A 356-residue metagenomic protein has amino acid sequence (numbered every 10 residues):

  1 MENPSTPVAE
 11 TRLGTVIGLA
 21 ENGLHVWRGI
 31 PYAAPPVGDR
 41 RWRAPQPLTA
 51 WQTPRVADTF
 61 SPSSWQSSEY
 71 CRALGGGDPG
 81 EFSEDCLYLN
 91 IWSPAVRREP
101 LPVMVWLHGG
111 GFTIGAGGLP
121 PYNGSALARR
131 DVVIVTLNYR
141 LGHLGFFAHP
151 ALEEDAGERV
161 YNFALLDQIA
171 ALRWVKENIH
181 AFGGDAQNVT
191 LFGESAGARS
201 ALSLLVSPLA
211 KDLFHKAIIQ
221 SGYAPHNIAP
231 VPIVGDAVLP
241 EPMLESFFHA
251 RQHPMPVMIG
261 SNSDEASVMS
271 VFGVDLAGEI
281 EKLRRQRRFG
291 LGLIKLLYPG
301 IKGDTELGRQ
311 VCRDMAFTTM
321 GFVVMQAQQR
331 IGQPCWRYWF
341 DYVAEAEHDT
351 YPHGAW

Functional and structural regions predicted by a protein language model:
M1-N162: Non-catalytic accessory segments of hydrolases
C86, G157-A181: Alpha/beta-hydrolase active-site loop
P102, F182-E194: Alpha/beta-hydrolase fold nucleophile elbow
G109-G110, F163-D167, S195-A198: Active-site loop->helix "elbow" adjoining a glycine-rich segment at hydrolase catalytic centers
G193-A196, P208, S221: Catalytic nucleophile serine of serine hydrolases, specifically the conserved "nucleophile elbow" pentapeptide
A198-A210: Short glycine-enriched nucleophile-adjacent loop and the immediately C-terminal alpha-helix near the catalytic center
K211-Y223: A conserved short beta-strand
A224-P225, A229-W356: Substrate-gating cap/lid region and adjacent catalytic-acid/histidine neighborhood within extracellular/lumenal
